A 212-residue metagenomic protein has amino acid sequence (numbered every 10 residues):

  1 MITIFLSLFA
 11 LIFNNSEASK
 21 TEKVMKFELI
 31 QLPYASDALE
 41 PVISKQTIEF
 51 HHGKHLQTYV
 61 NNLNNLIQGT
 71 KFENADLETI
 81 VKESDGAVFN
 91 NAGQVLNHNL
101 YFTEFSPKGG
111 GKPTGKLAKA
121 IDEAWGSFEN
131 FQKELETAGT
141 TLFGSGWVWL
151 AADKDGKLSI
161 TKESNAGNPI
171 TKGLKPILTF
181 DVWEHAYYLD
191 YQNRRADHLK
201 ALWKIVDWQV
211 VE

Functional and structural regions predicted by a protein language model:
M1-E22: Bacterial Sec-dependent N-terminal signal peptides
E17-E212: Feature for soluble, non-membrane regions of globular proteins
